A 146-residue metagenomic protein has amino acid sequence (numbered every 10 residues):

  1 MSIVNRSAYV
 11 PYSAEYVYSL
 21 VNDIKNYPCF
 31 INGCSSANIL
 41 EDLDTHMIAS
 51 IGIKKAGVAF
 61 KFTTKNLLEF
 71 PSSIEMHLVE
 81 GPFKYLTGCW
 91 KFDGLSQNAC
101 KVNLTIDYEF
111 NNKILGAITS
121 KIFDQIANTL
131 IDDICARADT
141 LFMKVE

Functional and structural regions predicted by a protein language model:
M1-D44: Hydrophobic ligand-binding cavity/cleft-lining segments
S2, L43-T45, V58-F60, K84 (+2 more regions): Residue-level preference for beta-strand/loop junctions
R6-A8, F62-L67, T87-G94: Hydrophobic/aromatic beta-strand elements that line small-molecule binding cavities or substrate pockets in beta-rich
V17-V21, Y27, A49, N66 (+2 more regions): Hydrophobic pocket/interface hotspot
N38-V79, D133, R137: Glycine-rich portal/gate segments that line the openings of hydrophobic small-molecule binding cavities
L78-T129: Beta-strand/loop substructures that line and gate deep hydrophobic ligand-binding cavities in soluble
A136-E146: Short, highly charged C-terminal tails/helix-capping segments
